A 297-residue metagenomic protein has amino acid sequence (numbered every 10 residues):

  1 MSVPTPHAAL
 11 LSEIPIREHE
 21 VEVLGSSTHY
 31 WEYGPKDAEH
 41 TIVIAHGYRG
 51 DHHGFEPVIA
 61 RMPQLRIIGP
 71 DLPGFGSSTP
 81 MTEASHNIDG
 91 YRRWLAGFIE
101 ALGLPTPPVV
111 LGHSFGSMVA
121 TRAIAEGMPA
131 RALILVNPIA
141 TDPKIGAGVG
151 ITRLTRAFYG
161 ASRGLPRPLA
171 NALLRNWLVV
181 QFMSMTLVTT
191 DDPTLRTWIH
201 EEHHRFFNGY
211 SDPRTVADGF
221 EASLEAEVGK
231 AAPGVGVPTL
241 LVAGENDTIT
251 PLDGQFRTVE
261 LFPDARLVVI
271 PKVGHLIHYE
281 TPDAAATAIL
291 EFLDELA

Functional and structural regions predicted by a protein language model:
V23, W31, G69-F115, E126 (+2 more regions): Active-site loop/oxyanion-hole signature of alpha/beta-hydrolase fold enzymes
S26-T79: Conserved HGGG/HGGXW glycine-rich cap/lid loop of the alpha/beta-hydrolase fold
S117-M128, L133: Short glycine-enriched nucleophile-adjacent loop and the immediately C-terminal alpha-helix near the catalytic center
A132-R167: Flexible "cap/lid" loop of the alpha/beta hydrolase fold
P168-G234: Conserved alpha/beta-hydrolase catalytic His-Asp/Glu region
V235, L241-A243: Short beta-strand/loop motif that positions the catalytic acidic residue of the alpha/beta-hydrolase fold
N246-T250: Acidic catalytic loop of the alpha/beta-hydrolase fold
A265-A297: Catalytic active-site module of serine/aspartate enzymes centered on a nucleophile-bearing elbow/loop
